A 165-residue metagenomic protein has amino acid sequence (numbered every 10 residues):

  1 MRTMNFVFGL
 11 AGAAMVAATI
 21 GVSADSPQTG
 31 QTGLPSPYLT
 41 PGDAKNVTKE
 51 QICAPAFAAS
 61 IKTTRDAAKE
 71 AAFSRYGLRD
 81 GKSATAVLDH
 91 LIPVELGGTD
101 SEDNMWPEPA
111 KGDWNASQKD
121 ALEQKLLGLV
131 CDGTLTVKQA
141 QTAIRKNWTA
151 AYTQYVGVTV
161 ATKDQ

Functional and structural regions predicted by a protein language model:
R2-V87, L96-Q165: Nuclease and nuclease-like effector domains acting on nucleic acids or nucleotide cofactors
P93: Short active-site segment of divalent metal-dependent hydrolases/proteases that encodes the spacing between
